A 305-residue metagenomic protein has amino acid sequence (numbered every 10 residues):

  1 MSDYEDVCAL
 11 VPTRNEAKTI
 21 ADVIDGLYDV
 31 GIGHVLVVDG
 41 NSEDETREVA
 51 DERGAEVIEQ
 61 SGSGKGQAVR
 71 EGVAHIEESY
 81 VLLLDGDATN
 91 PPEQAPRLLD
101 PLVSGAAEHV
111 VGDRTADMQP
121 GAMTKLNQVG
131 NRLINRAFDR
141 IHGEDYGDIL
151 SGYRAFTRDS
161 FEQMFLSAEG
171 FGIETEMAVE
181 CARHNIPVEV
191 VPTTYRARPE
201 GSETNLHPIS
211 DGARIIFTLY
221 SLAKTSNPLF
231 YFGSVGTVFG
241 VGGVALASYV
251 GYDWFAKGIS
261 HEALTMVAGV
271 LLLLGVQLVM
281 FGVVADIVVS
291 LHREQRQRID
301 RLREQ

Functional and structural regions predicted by a protein language model:
M1-G26: N-proximal low-complexity "stem/linker" segments adjacent to membrane-targeting elements
S2, E176-Q305: Hydrophobic helical membrane-anchoring modules
E16-T19, S42, K65, P91: Donor nucleotide-sugar binding loop of glycosyltransferases
D25-H34: Short, acidic, metal-binding catalytic loop of nucleotide-sugar glycosyltransferases
D39-R47: A conserved acidic beta->alpha catalytic loop
G40, E78, G86-T89: Short acidic donor-binding/metal-coordinating loop in glycosyltransferase active sites
I58-H75, Y80, P92-F171, T175 (+1 more regions): Acceptor/aglycone-binding surface of glycosyltransferases and processive sugar-polymer synthases
